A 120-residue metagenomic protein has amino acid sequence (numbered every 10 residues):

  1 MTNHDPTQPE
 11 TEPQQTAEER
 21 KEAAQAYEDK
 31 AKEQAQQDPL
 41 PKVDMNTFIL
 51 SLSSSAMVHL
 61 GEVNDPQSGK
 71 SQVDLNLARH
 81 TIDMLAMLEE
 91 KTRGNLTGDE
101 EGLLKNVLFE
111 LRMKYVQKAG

Functional and structural regions predicted by a protein language model:
T2-K91, N95-G120: A charge-rich, low-complexity, intrinsically flexible signal that marks solvent-exposed coils, linkers, repeats
